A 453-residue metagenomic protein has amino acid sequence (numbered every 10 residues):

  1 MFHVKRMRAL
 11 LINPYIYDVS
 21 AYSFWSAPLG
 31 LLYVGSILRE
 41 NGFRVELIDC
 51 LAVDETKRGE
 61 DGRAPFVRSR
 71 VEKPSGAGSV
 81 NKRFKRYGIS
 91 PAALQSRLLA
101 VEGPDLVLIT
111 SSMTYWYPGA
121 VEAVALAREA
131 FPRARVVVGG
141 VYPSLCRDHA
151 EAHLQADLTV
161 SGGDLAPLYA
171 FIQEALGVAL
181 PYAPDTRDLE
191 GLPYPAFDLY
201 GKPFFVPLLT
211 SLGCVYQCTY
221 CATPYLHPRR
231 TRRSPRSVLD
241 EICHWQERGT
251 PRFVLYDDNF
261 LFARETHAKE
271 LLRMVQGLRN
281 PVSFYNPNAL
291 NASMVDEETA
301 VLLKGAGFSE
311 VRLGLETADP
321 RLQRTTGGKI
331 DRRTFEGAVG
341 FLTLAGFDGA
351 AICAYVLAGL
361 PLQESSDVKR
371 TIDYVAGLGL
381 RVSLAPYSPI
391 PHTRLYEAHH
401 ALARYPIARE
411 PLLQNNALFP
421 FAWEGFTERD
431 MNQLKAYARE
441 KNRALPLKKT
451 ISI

Functional and structural regions predicted by a protein language model:
F2, R6-R248, R252: Acidic, low-complexity intrinsically disordered segments
A9, V136, F253, F284 (+3 more regions): Hydrophobic/aromatic residues located in beta-strands of well-ordered beta-sheets within soluble catalytic
L10-Y17, A21, I48-T56, A351 (+1 more regions): C-terminal accessory regions of radical SAM enzymes
E129-V138, P281-Y285, D348-C353: Short beta-strand/loop segments at the ligand-binding rim of alpha/beta enzyme cores
R147-L154, T299, P361-A376: Catalytic cores of alpha/beta
Q155-A156, K304-E310, G377-R381: Glycine-enriched alpha-helix->loop->beta-strand junction motifs that scaffold or abut catalytic
E190-G349, A358, D373: Radical SAM [4Fe-4S] cluster-binding motif and immediate context
A289-A292, E316-R324, T343-D367, A385-P391 (+1 more regions): Conserved strand-turn element in the central/C-terminal portion of the radical SAM core barrel that lines
